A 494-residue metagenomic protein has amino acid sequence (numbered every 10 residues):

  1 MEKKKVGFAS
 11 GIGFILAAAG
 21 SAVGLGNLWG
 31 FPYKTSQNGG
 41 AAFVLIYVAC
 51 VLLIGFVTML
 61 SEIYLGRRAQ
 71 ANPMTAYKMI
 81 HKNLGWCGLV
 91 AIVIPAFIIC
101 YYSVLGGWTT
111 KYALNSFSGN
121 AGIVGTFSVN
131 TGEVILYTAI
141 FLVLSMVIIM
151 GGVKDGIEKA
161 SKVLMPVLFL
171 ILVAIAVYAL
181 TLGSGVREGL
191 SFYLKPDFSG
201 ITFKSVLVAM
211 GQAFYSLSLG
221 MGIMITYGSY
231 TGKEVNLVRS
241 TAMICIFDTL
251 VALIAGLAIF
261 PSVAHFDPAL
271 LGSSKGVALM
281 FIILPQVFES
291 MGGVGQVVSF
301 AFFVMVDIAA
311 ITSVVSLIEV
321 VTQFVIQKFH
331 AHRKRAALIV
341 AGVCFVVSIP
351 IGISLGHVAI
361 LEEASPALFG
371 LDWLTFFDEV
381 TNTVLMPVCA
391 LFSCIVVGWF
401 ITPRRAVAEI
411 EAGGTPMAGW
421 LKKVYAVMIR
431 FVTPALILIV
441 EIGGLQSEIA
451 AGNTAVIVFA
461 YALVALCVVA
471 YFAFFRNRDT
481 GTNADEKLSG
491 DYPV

Functional and structural regions predicted by a protein language model:
M1-G30, T58-I63, R67-M79, G85-W86 (+2 more regions): Membrane-interface "cap" regions at the ends of multi-pass membrane proteins
E2-F8, E158, K162-I311, V315 (+3 more regions): Membrane-embedded translocation segments of transport machinery
E2-V6, Y33-N38, R68-V90, S103-G156 (+7 more regions): Inter-helical loop and helix-membrane interface segments of multi-pass membrane transporters/permeases
G7-A18, F43-I46, N83-A96, Y137-F141 (+7 more regions): Select transmembrane alpha-helical segments in multipass membrane proteins
S10-V48, I225-G228, R239-A242, I246-T249: Transmembrane helix-boundary motif of multi-pass solute transporters/channels
K34-N38, M79-I80, W86-V90, F141-L164 (+4 more regions): Membrane-water interface regions at transmembrane-helix termini and the short interhelical loops of multi-pass membrane
L84-V90, H330-A341, V380-E441, G452-V456 (+1 more regions): C-terminal membrane-solvent junction of multi-pass transporters and transport-like membrane proteins
I99-A121, F169-L194, P261-H265, I351-G356 (+4 more regions): Hydrophobic alpha-helical segments and their helix-loop junctions in multi-pass secondary transporters
